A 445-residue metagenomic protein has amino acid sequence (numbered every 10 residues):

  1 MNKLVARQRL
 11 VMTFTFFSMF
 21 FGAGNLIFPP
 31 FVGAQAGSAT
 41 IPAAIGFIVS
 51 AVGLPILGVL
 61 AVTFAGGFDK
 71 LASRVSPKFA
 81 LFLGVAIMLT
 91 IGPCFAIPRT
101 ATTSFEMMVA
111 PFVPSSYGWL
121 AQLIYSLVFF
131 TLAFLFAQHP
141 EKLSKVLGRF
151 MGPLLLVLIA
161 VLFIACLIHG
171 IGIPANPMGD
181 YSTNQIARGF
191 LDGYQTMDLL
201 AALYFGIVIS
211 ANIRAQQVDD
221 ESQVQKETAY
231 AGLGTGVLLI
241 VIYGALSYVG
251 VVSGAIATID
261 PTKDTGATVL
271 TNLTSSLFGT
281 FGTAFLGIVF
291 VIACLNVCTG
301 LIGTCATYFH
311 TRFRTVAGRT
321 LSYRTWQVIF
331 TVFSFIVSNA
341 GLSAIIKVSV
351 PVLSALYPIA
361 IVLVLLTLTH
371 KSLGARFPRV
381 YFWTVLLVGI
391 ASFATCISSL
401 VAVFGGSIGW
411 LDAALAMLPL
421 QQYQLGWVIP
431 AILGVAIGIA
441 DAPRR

Functional and structural regions predicted by a protein language model:
V11-F21, A165-G172, Y181-L246, F285-C298 (+2 more regions): Hydrophobic, membrane-embedded alpha-helices of multi-pass small-molecule transporters
V32, T102-A121, R214-A215, C298-V328: Helix-loop-helix connectors at the membrane interface of multi-pass transporters/channels
G53, L57, L154-C166, T228-A255 (+3 more regions): Selective recognition of specific alpha-helical transmembrane segments in multi-pass small-molecule
T63-L71, F129-M151, A215-V218, F335-K347 (+1 more regions): Membrane-water interface regions at transmembrane-helix termini and the short interhelical loops of multi-pass membrane
P93, I97, L156-Y181, L199-L200 (+3 more regions): Hydrophobic alpha-helical segments and their helix-loop junctions in multi-pass secondary transporters
F136-C166, S349-I361, V380-I390: Membrane-interface loop-to-helix entry segments
H139-F150, I186-G189, I209-L238, I256-T271 (+1 more regions): Hydrophobic, small-residue-rich membrane helices and short re-entrant helix-turn-helix hairpins that build
H169, M178, G189, P378-R445: A generic transmembrane alpha-helix motif of multi-pass inner-membrane proteins
